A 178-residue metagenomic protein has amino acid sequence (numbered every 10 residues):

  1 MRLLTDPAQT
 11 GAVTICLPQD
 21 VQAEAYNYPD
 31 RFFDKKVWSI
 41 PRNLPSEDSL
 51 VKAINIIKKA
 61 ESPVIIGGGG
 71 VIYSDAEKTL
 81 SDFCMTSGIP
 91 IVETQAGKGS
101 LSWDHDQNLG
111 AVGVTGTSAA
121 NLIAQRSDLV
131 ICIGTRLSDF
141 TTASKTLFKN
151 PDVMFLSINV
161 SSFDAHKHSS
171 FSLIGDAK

Functional and structural regions predicted by a protein language model:
M1-R2, D30-F32, A76-G88, K145-N150 (+1 more regions): Short, solvent-exposed amphipathic alpha-helical segments in soluble enzyme and RNA/protein-processing domains
M1-R31, I56, N121-M154: Structural signature of the thiamine diphosphate
A8-D48, M154-L156, H166-K178: Terminal amphipathic helices with adjacent charged low-complexity linkers/tails
T14-C16, I89-Q95, L156-N159: Short internal beta-strands
L17-A23, G69-V71, K98, S162: Glycine-rich beta-alpha junction loops
F33, N43-P45, K52-V130: Anionic-ligand anchoring segments at beta-strand to alpha-helix junctions in alpha/beta enzyme folds, i.e., glycine
G97-K178: Glycine-rich, acidic loop regions that bind phosphate or pyrophosphate groups
